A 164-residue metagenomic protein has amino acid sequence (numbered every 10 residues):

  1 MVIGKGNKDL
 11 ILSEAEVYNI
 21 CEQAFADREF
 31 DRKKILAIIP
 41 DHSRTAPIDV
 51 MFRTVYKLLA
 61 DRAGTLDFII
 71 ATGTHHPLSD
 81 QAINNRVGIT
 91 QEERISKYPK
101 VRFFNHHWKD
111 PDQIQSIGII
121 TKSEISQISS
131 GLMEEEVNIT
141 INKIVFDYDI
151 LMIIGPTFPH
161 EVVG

Functional and structural regions predicted by a protein language model:
M1-Y18: N-terminal amphipathic/basic leader segments beginning at the initiator methionine
L12-A15, R32, T54-D61, D149-I153 (+1 more regions): Hydrophobic alpha/beta core scaffold segments
E16-Q23, V50: Well-ordered alpha-helical segments embedded in enzymatic catalytic cores
I20-L36, A60-A63, I144-D147: Glycine-rich phosphate/diphosphate-binding loops that line cofactor/substrate pockets in enzymes
K34-T45, D67-G73, L151-G155: Short glycine-rich or small-residue beta-strand-to-loop segments that form or flank ligand, phosphate, metal/Fe-S
R44-L66: Histidine-anchored nucleotide/phosphate-binding helix
A46-M51, D80-Q81, G164: Short, glycine/acidic-enriched capping/hinge loops at junctions between secondary-structure elements
L78-V163: An acidic, phosphate/nucleotide-engaging active-site surface
